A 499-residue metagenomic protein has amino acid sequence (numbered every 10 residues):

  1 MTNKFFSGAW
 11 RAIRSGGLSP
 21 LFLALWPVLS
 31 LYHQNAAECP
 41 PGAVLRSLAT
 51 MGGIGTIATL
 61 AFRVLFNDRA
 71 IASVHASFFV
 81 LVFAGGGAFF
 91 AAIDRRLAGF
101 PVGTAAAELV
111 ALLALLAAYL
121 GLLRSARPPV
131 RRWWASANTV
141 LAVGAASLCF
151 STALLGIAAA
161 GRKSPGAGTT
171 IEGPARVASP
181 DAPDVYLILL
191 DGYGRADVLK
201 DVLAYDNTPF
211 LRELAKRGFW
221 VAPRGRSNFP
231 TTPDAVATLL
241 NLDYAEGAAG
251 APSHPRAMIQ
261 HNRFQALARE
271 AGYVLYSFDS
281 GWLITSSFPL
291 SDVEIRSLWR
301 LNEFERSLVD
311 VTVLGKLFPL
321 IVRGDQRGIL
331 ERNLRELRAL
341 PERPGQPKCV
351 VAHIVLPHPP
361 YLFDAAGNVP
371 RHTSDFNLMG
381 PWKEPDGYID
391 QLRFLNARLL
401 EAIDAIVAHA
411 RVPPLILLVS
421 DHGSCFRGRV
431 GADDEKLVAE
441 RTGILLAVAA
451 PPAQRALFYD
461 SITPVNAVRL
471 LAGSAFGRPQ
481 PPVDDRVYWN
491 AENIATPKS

Functional and structural regions predicted by a protein language model:
M1-W10: N-terminal hydrophobic targeting signals that begin at the initiator methionine
A9-S499: Catalytic domains that recognize anionic headgroups
